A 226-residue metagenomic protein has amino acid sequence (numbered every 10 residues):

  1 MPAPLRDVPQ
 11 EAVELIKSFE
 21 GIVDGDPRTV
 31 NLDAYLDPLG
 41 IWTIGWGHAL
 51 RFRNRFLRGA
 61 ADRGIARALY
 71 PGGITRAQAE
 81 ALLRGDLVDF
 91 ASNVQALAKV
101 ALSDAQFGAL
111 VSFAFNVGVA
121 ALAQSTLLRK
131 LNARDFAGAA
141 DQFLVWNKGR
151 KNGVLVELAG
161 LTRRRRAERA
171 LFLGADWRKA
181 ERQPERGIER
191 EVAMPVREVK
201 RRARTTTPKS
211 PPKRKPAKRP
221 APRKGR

Functional and structural regions predicted by a protein language model:
M1-E14, F19-G25, L39, H48-L50 (+5 more regions): Long, amphipathic alpha-helical surface segments
G25-Y35: Short, surface-exposed beta-strand/loop micro-motifs that present aromatic residues
A34-L36, K99-L102: Short, conserved, surface-exposed binding loops centered on an aromatic residue
Y35-A66: Substrate-binding/active-site groove segments that recognize and process beta-1,4-linked N-acetyl-hexosamine
G59-L97, D104-L122, F136: Alpha-helical segment that forms one wall of the substrate-binding/catalytic cleft in peptidoglycan-active domains
